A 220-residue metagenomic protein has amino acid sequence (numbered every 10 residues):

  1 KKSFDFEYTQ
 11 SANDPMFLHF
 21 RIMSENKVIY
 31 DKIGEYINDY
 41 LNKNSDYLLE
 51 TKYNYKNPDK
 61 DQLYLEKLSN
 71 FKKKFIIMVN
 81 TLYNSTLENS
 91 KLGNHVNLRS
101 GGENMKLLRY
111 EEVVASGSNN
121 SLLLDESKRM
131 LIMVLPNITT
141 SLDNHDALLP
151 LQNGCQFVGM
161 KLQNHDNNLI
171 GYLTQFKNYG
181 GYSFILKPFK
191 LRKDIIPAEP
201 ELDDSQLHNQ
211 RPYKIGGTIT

Functional and structural regions predicted by a protein language model:
K1-T220: Catalytic cores of phosphodiester-bond hydrolases, prominently lipid phosphodiesterases
